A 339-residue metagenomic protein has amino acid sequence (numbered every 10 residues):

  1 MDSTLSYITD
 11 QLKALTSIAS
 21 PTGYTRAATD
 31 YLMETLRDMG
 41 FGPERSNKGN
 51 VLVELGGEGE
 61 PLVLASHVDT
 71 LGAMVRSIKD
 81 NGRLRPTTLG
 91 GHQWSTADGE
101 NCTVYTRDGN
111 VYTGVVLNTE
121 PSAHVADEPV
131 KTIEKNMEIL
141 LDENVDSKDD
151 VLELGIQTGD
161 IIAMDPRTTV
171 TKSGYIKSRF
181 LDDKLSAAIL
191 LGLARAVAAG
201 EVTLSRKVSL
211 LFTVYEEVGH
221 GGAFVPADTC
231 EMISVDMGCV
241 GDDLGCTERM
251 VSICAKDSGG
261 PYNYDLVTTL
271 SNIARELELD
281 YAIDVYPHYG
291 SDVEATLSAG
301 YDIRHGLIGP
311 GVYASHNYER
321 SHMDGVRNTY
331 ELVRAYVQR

Functional and structural regions predicted by a protein language model:
M1-R339: N-terminal hydrophobic/helix-forming segments and targeting peptides
